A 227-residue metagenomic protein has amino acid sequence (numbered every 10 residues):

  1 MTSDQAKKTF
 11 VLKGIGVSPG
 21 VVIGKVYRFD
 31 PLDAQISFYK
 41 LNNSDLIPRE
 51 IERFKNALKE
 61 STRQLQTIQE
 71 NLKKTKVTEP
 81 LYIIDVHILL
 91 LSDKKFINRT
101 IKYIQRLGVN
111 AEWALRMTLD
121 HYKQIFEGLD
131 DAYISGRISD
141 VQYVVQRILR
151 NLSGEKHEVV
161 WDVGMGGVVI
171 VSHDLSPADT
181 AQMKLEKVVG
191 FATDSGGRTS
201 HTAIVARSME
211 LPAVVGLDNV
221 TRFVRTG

Functional and structural regions predicted by a protein language model:
M1-G227: Non-catalytic, soluble scaffold/interaction modules
